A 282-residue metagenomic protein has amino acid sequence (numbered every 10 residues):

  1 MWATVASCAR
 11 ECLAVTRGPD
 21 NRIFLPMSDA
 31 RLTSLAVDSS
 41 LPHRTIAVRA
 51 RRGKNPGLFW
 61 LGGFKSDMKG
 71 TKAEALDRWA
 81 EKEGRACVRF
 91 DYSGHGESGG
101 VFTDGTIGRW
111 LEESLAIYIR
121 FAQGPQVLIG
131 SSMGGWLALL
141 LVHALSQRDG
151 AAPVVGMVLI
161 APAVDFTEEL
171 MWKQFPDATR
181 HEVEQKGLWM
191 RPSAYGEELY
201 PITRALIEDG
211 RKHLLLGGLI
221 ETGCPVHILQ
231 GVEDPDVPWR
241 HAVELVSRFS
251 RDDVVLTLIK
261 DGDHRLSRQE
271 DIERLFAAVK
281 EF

Functional and structural regions predicted by a protein language model:
M27-R52: N-terminal cap/lid segment of alpha/beta-hydrolase-fold proteins
L32-S34, A151-I259, D263-F282: The alpha/beta-hydrolase serine catalytic core
N55-G63: Short beta-strand element of the alpha/beta-hydrolase
F64-D77: The serine-hydrolase catalytic nucleophile loop
D77-E97: Conserved alpha/beta-hydrolase
D91-V101, A163, G262: Short beta-to-alpha linker loops that shape the active-site pocket of alpha/beta-hydrolase fold enzymes
H95-F121: Catalytic nucleophile-loop/oxyanion-hole region of alpha/beta-hydrolase and closely related hydrolase-like folds
I117-A178: Primarily recognizes the serine-hydrolase "nucleophile elbow" in alpha/beta-hydrolase and SGNH/GDSL folds
